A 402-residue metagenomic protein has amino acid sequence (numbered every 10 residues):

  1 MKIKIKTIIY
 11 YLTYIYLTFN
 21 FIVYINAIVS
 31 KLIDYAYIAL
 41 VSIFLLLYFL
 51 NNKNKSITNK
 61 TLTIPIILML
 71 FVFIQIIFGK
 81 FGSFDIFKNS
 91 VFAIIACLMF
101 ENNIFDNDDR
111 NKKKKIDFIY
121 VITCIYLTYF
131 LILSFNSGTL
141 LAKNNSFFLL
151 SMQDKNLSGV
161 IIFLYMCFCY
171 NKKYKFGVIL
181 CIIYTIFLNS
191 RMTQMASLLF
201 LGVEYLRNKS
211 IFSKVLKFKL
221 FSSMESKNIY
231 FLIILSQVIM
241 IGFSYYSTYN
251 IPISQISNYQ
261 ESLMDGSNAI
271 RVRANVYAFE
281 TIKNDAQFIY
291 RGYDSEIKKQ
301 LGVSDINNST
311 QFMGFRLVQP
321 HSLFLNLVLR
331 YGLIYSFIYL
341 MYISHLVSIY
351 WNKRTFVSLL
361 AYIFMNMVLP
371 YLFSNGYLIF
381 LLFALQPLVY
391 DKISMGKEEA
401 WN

Functional and structural regions predicted by a protein language model:
M1-I8, N51-S56, N171, K353 (+1 more regions): A juxtamembrane structural motif centered on a specific transmembrane helix
M1-N52, I67-K80, F92-A93, Y129-G138 (+1 more regions): N-terminal signal-anchor transmembrane segment
F44-K53, F71-L127, I162-C169, Y205 (+2 more regions): Transmembrane alpha-helical segments and their membrane-water interfaces
N59, L327-I363, G396-E398: Hydrophobic transmembrane alpha-helices and their immediate junctions
N111-T139, S151-S210: Alpha-helical transmembrane segments of multi-pass inner-membrane proteins
V215-S223, V238-Y277, S295, Q300-V303: Flexible juxtamembrane loops connecting transmembrane helices in multi-pass membrane enzymes that build or modify
S262-Y331: Long extracytoplasmic/lumenal interhelical loops at the membrane interface of multi-pass membrane proteins
S358-M367, Y371-N402: Transmembrane alpha-helices of multi-pass inner-membrane enzymes
